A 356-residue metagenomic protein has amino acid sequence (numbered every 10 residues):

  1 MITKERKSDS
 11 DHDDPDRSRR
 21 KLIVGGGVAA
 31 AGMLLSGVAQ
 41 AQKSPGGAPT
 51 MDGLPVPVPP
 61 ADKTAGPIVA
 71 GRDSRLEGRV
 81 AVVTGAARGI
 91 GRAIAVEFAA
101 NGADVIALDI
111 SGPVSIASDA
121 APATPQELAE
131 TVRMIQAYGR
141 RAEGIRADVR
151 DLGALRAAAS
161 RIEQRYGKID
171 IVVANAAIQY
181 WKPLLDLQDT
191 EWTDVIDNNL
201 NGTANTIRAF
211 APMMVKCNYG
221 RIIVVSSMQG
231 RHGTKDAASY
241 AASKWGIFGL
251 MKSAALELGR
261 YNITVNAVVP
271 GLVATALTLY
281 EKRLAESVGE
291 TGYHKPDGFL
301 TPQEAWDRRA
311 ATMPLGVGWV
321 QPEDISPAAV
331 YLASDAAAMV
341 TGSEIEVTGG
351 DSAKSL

Functional and structural regions predicted by a protein language model:
E5-A30: N-terminal secretory signal peptides and thylakoid transit peptides that target proteins across membranes
I23, A30, L34-Y166, Y180: Short-chain dehydrogenase/reductase
I68, H232, G316, A329-V330 (+1 more regions): Short C-terminal tail/terminal secondary-structure segment of NAD(P)H-dependent dehydrogenase/reductase domains
P183-L184, E191-I196, R309: Substrate-binding pocket helix/loop in short-chain dehydrogenase/reductase
I207, S243, M251: Active-site helix of classical SDR
S227: Residue(s) in the substrate-gating loop at a strand-loop-helix junction that position the organic substrate next
G259, T264, V340-G342: Short, small/polar-rich loop/turn modules that mediate ligand/substrate recognition or access, typified
